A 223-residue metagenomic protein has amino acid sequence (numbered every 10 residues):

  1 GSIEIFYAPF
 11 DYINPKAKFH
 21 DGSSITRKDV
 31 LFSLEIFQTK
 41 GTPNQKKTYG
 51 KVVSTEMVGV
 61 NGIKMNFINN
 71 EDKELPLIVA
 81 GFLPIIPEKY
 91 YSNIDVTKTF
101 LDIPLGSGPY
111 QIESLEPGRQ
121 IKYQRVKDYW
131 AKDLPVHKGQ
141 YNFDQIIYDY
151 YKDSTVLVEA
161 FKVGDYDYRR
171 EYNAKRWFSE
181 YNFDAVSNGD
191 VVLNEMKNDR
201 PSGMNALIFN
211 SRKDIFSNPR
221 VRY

Functional and structural regions predicted by a protein language model:
G1-P43, K64, L157-A160, I215-N218: Aromatic- and charge-enriched surface segment that lines or borders ligand/interaction sites
I3-D11, V30-S33, I63-M65, G108-Q111 (+3 more regions): Short, well-ordered beta-strand elements
Y12, K18, K46-Y91, P109-E116: Surface-exposed binding/hinge segments that line and control ligand-binding clefts or catalytic entry sites
A17-S23, S92-N93, Y129-K132, R212-V221: Short helix-loop capping/hinge motifs at secondary-structure junctions, enriched in acidic/polar residues
I25, D29-I36, K47-G50, K73 (+6 more regions): Extracytoplasmic/secreted proteins, especially bacterial periplasmic and envelope-associated proteins
T26-E35, G62-K64, G108-P109, Q140-Q145 (+2 more regions): Alpha-helical secondary-structure segments
S54-M57, E113-Q124, D149-K213: Extracellular/periplasmic solute-recognition and catalytic clefts
V79-Q145, T155-V156: Gly/Pro-rich hinge or "lid" segments in bacterial periplasmic/extracellular proteins
